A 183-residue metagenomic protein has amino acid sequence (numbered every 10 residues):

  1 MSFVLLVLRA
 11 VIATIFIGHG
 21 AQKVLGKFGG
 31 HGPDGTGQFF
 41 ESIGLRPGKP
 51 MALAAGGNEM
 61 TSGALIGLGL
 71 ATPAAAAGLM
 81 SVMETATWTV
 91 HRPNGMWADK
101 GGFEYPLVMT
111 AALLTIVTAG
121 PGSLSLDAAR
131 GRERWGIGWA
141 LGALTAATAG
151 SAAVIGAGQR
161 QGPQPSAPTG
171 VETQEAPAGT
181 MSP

Functional and structural regions predicted by a protein language model:
M1-K27, T72-P183: Extended, low-polarity transmembrane helix blocks
I15, H19-A55: Solvent-exposed, well-ordered loop and adjacent helix/strand elements within mature globular domains that form
F39, S62-I66, M83: Generic beta-strand or strand-like secondary-structure segments
L53-T61, S81, A111: Core segments of alpha-helical transmembrane spans in multipass integral membrane proteins
G57-I66, V90-H91: Hydrophobic, membrane-inserted alpha-helices
L68-L70: Alpha-helix C-terminal capping segments
